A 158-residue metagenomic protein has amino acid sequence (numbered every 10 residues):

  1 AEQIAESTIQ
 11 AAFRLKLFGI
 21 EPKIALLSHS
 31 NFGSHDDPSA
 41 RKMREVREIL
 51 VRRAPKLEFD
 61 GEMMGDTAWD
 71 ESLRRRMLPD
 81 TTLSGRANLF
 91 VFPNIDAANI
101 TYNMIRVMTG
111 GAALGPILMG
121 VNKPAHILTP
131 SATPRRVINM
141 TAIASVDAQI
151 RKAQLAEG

Functional and structural regions predicted by a protein language model:
A1-A25, F32, V46-L50, N103-M104 (+3 more regions): ATP-dependent carboxylate/acyl-activation modules
H29-L89: Active-site rim loops that border cofactor/substrate pockets in soluble metabolic enzymes
E58-E62, F92-P93, M119, I127: General beta-strand structural signal in soluble alpha/beta enzymes
M63, I95-D96, S131-A132: A broadly conserved detector of short glycine/acidic/proline-rich loop/turn motifs that flank catalytic sites and bind
L83-T109, A113-I117: A C-terminal functional module that forms or caps the active site or interfaces directly with catalytic machinery
